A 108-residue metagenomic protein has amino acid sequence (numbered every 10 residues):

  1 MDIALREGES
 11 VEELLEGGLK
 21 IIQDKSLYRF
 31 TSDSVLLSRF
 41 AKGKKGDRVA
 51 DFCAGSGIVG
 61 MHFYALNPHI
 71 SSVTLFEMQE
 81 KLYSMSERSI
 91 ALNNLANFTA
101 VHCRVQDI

Functional and structural regions predicted by a protein language model:
M1-D2, Y83: Active-site-proximal helix-loop elements at catalytic-domain edges
D2-K44: Class I SAM-dependent transferase core
F40-I108: Conserved SAM/SAH cofactor-binding pocket of Class I
